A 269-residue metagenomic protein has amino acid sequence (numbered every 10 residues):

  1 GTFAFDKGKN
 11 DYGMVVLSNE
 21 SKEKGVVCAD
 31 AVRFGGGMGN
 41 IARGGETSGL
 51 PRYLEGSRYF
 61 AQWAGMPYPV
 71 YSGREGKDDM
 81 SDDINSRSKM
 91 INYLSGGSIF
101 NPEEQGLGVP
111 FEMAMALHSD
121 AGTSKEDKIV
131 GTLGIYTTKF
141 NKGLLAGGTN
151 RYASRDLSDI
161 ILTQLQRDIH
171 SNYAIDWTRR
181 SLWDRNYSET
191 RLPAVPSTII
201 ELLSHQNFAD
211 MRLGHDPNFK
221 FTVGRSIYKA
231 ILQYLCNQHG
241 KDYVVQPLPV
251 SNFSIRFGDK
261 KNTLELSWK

Functional and structural regions predicted by a protein language model:
G1-G8: Extracellular carbohydrate recognition and processing domains and analogous Trp-centered ligand-binding platforms
F3, G13-G25: Short beta-strand-plus-loop segments that form exposed binding edges in beta-rich domains
D11, E20, A31-G39, S98 (+2 more regions): Active-site-adjacent mobile loop/cap segments within catalytic or ligand-binding domains
V15, A29-E46, L50: Non-catalytic propeptide/linker segments at domain boundaries
G25-C28, G49, Y53, S57 (+6 more regions): Stable alpha-helical elements in mature extracytoplasmic
L54-R155, D159, W183-Q206: Active-site microenvironments of hydrolase-like enzyme catalytic domains
Y152-W183: Active-site-adjacent substrate-binding region of metalloamidase/peptidase-like peptide-processing proteins
Q233-S267: Pro/Thr/Ser/Gly-rich low-complexity, intrinsically disordered linker/stalk tracts
